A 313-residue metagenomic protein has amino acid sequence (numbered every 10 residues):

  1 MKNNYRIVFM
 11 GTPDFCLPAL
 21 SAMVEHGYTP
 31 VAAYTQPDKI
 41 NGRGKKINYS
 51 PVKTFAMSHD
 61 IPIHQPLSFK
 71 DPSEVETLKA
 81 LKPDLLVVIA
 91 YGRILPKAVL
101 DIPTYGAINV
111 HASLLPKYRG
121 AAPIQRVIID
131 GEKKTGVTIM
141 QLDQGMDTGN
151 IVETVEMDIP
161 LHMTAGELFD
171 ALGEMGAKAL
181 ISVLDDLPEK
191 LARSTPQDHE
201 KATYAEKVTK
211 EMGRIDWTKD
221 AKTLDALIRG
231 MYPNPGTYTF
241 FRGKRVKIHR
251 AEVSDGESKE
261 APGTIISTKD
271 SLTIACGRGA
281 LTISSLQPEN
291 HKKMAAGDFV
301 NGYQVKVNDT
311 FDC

Functional and structural regions predicted by a protein language model:
M1-P233, G279-T282, P288, D309-C313: One-carbon transfer enzymes
T218-C313: An anion-binding loop in the catalytic cleft
